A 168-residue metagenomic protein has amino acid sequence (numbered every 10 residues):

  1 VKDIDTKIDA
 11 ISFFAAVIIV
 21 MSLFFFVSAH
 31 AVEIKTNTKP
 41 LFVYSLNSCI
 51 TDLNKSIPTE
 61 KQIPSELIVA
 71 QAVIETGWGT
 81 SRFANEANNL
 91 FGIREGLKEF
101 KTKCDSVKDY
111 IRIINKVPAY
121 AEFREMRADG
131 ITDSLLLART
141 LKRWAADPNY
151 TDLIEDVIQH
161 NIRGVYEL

Functional and structural regions predicted by a protein language model:
K2-A70, I74, W78-L168: Catalytic cores of secreted/periplasmic lytic hydrolases that degrade extracellular macromolecules
